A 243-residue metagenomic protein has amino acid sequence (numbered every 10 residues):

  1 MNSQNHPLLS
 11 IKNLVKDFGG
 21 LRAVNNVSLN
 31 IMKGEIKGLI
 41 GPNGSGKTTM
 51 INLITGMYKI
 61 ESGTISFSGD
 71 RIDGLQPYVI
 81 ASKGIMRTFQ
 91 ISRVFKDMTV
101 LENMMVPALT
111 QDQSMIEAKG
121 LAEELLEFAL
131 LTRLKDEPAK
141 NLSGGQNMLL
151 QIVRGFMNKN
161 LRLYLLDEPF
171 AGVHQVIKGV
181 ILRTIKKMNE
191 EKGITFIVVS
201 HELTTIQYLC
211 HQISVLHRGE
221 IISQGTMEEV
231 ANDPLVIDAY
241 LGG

Functional and structural regions predicted by a protein language model:
Q4-S10, L14-G243: Glycine-rich phosphate-binding loops of nucleotide-dependent enzymes
